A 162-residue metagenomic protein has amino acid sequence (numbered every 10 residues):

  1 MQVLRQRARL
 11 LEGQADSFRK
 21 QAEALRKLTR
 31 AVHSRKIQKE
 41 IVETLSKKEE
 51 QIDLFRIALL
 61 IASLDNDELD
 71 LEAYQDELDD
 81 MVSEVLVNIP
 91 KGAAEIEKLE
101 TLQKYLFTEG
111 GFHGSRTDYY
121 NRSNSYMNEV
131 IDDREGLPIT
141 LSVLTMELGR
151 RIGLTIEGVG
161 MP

Functional and structural regions predicted by a protein language model:
M1-P162: A structural boundary/capping signal
